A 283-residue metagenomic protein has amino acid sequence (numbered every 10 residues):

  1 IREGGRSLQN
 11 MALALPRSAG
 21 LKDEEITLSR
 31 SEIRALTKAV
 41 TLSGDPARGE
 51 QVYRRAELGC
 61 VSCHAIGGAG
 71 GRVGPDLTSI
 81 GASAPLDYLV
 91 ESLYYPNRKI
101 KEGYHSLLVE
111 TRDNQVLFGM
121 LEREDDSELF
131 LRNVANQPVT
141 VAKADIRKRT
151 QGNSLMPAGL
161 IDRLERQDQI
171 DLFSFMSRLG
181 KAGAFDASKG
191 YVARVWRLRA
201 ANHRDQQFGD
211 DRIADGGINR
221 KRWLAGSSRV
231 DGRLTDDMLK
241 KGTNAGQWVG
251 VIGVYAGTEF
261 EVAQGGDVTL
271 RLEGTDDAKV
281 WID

Functional and structural regions predicted by a protein language model:
S7-S43, F173, S177-K241, E259: Accessory carbohydrate-binding/adhesion or oligomerization-edge regions at the termini of glycan-active proteins
L15-A19, Q115-L117, L121-S127, Q137-A142 (+1 more regions): C-terminal capping alpha-helices of c-type cytochrome domains
E24-R55, P85-Y88, R112-N114, A158-I161: Electrostatic cytochrome c docking/interface patches
V52, A56-G67, L77, L172-M176: The canonical Cys-X-X-Cys-His
A69-Y94, S106-T150: Gly/Gly-Pro-rich "capping" loops immediately C-terminal to redox-active cysteine motifs in periplasmic/lumenal
V90-K99, G103-V109, D113, E165 (+2 more regions): Short glycine-rich, low-complexity segments
W248-E261: Short beta-strands within extracellular/lumenal beta-sheet-rich domains
V262, G266-I282: Aromatic-lined ligand-binding clefts that engage carbohydrates, nucleic acids, or primary amines
